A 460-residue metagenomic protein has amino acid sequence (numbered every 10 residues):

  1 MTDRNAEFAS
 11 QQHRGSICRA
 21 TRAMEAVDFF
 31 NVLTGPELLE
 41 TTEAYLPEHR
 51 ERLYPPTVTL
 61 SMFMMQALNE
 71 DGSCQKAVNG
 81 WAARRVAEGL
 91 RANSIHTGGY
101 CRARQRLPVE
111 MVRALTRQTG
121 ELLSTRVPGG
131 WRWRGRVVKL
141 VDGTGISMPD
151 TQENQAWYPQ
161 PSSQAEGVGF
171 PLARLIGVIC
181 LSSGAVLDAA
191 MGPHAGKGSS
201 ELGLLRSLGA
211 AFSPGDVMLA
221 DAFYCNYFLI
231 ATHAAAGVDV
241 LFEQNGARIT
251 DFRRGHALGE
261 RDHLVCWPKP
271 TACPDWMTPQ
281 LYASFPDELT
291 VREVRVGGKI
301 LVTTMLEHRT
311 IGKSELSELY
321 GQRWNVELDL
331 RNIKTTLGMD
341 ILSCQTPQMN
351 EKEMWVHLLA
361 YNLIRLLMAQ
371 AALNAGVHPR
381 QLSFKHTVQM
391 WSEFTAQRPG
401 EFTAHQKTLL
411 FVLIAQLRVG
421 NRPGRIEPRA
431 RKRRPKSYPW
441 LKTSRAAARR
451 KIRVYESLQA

Functional and structural regions predicted by a protein language model:
M1-G80, N93, R104-L107, M111-Q118 (+4 more regions): Single, function-defining residue in the core of a domain
R84-G99: Short, positively charged loop/turn segments that connect secondary-structure elements
G130: Noncatalytic carbohydrate-binding groove/subsite architecture in carbohydrate-active enzymes
